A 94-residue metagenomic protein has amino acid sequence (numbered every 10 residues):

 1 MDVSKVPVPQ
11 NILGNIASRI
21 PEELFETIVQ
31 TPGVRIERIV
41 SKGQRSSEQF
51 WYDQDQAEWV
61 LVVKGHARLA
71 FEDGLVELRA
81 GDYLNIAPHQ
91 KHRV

Functional and structural regions predicted by a protein language model:
M1-F50: A short, N-terminal "cap"/entry segment at the start of jelly-roll beta-barrel domains of the cupin/DSBH fold
L24-E26, H66, K91: Short, acidic/polar N-cap/turn motifs at the starts of alpha helices
Q30, A70-G74: Short strand-coil-strand connectors
S41-Q44, K64, E72: Acidic/polar N-terminal loop/beta-strand segments that form early-domain functional surfaces
D53-L69: Short, conserved beta-strand element in jelly-roll/cupin
L69-A70, I86, K91-V94: Short beta-strand His + acidic residue motifs that chelate non-heme Fe in jelly-roll/DSBH and cupin folds
D73-P88: Short acidic-glycine-tyrosine-enriched beta hairpin
